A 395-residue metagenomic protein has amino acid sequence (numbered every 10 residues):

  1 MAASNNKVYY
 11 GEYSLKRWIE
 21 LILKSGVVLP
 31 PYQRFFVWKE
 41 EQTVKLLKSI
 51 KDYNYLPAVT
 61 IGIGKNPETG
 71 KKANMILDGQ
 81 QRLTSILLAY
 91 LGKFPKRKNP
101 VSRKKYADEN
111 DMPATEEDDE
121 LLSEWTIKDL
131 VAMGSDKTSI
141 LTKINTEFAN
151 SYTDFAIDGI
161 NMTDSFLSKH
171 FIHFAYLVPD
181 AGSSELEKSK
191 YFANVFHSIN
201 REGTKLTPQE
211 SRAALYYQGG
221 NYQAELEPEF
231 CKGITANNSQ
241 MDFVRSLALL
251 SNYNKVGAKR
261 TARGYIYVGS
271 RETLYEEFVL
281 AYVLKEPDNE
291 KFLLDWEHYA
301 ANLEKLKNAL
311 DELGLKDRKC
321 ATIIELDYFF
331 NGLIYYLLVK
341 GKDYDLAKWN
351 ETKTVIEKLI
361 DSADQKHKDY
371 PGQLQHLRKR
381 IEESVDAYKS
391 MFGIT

Functional and structural regions predicted by a protein language model:
A2-E20, K285-W296, N302: N-terminal capping/interface segment
A2-R17, P31-F35, K45-V256: Basic- and aromatic-enriched surface patches that contact anionic nucleotides/nucleic acids
K24-P31: A short, surface-exposed helix-loop junction/capping segment
M162, R318-A321: Generic recognition of flexible, low-complexity loop/linker segments
A213, G233-I234, V268, T352-E357 (+1 more regions): An N-terminal alpha-helical hairpin/helix-loop-helix interaction module that forms a charged, gly/pro-flexible surface
N238-D317: Long, well-ordered mid-to-C-terminal structural blocks that present hydrophobic/aromatic surfaces
A281-L284, C320-T395: A cross-family structural signal marking well-folded subdomains
